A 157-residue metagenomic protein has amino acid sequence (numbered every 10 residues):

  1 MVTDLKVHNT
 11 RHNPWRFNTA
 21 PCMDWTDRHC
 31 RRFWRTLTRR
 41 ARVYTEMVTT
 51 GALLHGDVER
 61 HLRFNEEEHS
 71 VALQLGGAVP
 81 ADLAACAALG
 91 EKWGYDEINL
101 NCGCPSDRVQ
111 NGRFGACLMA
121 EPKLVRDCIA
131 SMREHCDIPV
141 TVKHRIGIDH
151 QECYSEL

Functional and structural regions predicted by a protein language model:
V2-R11, C22-D96: Glycine-rich, positively charged N-terminal anion/phosphate-binding segment
V7, L118-M119: Short clusters of hydrophobic/aromatic residues that line enzyme substrate/ligand-binding pockets
H12-W15, G51-S70, C104-G112, I138-T141 (+1 more regions): N-terminal small/glycine-rich loop or linker at the start of catalytic domains across soluble metabolic enzymes
N18-T19, C117: Residue-level detector of alpha-helix boundaries and kinks
A20-C22, E46, Q74-G76, N101-G103 (+1 more regions): A cross-family glycoside hydrolase active-site/sugar-binding cleft signature
R32-T38, A84-F114, P122-L157: Alpha/beta enzyme core
G77, M119, K123: Conserved phosphate-coordination/catalytic loops
